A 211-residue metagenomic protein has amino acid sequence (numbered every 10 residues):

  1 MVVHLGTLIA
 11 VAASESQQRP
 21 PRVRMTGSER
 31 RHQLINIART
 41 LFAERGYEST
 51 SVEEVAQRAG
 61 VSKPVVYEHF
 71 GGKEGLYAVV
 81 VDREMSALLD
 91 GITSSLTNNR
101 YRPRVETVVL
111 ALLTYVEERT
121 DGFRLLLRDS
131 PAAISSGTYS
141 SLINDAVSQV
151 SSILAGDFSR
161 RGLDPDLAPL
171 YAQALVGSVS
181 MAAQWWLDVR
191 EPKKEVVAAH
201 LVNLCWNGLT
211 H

Functional and structural regions predicted by a protein language model:
M1-E29, F158, P165: N-terminal intrinsically disordered/low-complexity leader segments
R31-H32, V52, E74, A78 (+6 more regions): Short, structured helix-loop boundary elements
Q33, I37, L41-G75, V79: Helix-turn-helix
G75, T107, T114-S152, S159-P165 (+1 more regions): Short secondary-structure transition hinges
V79, T93-E118, A172, A198: Hydrophobic alpha-helical connector segments
S86-L89, S135-R160, P169-Q173, V196-A199 (+1 more regions): Amphipathic alpha-helical packing segments from all-alpha helical-bundle domains
Y115-E118, S152, G156, A172-P192 (+1 more regions): Amphipathic C-terminal alpha-helical segment
